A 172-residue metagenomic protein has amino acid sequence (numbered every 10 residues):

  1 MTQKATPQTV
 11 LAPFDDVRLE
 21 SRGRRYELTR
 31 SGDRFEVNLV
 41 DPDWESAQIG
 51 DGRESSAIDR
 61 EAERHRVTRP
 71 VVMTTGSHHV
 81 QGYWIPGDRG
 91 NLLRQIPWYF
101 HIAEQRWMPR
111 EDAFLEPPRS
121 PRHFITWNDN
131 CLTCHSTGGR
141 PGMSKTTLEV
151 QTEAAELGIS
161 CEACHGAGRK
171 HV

Functional and structural regions predicted by a protein language model:
M1: Mature N-terminal segment immediately following signal peptide/propeptide cleavage in secreted/periplasmic
K4-R25, G32: A domain-level signal for the mature, folded cores of soluble proteins
R22-V172: Extended surface/linker regions that mediate inter-domain or inter-protein docking in multi-component redox
